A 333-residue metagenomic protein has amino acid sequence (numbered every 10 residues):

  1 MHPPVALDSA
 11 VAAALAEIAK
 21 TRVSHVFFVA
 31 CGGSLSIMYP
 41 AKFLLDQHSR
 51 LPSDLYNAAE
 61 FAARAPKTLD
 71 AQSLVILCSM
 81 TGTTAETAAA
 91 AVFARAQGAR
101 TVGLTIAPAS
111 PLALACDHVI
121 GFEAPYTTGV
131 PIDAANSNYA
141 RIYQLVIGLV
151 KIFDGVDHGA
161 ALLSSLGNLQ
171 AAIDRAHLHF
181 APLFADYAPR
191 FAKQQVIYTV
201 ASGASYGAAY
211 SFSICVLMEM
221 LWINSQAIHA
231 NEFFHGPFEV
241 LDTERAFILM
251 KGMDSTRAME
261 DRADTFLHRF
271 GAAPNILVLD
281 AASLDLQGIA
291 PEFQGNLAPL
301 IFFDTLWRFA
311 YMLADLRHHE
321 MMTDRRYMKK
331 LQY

Functional and structural regions predicted by a protein language model:
H2-H25, G129, N138, Y143-A230 (+3 more regions): Active-site phosphate/pyrophosphate-binding segments
E17, R64-D70, P237-D242: Short amphipathic alpha-helix with an adjacent loop that forms part of the alpha/beta core around
S24-G159, S165, M250-L277: Glycine-rich phosphate-binding loops that contact phosphosugars or nucleotide phosphates
I106, N224-E232, P274-S283: A generic structural motif
P108-I120, P237-V240, L284-F293: Glycine-rich, charge-decorated loop segments at or immediately adjacent to ligand/cofactor-binding or catalytic sites
N231-F238, A258-R262: A short, acidic, amphipathic alpha-helical segment used as a generic capping/interface helix at domain edges
A263-Y333: Phosphate-moiety recognition in structured ligand-binding domains
